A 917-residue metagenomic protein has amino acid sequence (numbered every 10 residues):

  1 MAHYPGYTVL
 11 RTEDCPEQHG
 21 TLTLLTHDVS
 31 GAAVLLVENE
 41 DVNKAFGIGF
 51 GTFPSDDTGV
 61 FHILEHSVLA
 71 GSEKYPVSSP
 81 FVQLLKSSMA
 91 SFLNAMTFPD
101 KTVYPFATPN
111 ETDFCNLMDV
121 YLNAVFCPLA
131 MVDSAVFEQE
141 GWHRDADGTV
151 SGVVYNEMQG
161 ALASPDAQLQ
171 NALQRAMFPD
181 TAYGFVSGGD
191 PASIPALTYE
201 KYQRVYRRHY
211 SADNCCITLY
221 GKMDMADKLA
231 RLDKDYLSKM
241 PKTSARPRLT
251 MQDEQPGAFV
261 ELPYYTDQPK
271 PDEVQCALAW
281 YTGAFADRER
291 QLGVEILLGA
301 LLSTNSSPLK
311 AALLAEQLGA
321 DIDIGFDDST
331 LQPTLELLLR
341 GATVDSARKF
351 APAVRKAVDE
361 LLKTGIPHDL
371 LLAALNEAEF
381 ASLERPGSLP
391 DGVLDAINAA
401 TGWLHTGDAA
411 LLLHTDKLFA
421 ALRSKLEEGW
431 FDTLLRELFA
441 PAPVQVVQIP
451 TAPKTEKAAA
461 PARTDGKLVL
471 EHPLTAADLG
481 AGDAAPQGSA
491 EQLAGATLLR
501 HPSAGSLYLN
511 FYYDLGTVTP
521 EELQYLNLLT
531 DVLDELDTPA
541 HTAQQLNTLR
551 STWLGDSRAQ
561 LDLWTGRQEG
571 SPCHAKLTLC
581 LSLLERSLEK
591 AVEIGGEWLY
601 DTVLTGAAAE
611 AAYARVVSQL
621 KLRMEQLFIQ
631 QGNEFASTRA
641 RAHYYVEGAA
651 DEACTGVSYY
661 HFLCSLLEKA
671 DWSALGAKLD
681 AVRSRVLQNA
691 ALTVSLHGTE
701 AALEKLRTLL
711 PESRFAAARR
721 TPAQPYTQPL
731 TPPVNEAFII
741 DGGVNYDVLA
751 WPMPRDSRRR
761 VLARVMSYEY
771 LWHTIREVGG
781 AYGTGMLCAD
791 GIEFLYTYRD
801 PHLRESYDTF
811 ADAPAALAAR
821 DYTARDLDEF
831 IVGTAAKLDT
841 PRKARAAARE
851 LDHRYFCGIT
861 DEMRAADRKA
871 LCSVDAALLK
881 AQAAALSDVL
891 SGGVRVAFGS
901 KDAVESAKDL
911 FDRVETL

Functional and structural regions predicted by a protein language model:
M1-D41, G466-Y508: N- or domain-start disorder-to-order transition segments that initiate the globular core
A2-P5, F53, S67, G71-T250 (+6 more regions): Charge-rich, well-structured scaffold segments of protease-associated domains
T26-E38, P269-A277, F285-E289, A311 (+2 more regions): Active-site-adjacent "gating/activation" loops or surface patches in catalytic cores
V34-V37, V205-R207, F259-D267, A496-L499 (+2 more regions): Short, surface-exposed beta-strand/loop micro-motifs that present aromatic residues
E38-L84, E289-L301, S506-L549, G595 (+2 more regions): Active/ligand-binding-proximal structured segments within catalytic/core domains that scaffold catalytic residues
S238-L297, T731-V748: Loop-rich catalytic cores of soluble enzymes, especially ATP-dependent carboxylate-amine ligases and other
E289, L309, D478-Q492, S757-R758 (+1 more regions): Glycine-rich active-site loop/lid that clamps phosphate-bearing ligands
E336-L339, N510, E522-A543, N547-S551 (+4 more regions): Substrate-recognition/cap regions that form aromatic- and gly/pro-loop-enriched pockets for small-molecule ligands
